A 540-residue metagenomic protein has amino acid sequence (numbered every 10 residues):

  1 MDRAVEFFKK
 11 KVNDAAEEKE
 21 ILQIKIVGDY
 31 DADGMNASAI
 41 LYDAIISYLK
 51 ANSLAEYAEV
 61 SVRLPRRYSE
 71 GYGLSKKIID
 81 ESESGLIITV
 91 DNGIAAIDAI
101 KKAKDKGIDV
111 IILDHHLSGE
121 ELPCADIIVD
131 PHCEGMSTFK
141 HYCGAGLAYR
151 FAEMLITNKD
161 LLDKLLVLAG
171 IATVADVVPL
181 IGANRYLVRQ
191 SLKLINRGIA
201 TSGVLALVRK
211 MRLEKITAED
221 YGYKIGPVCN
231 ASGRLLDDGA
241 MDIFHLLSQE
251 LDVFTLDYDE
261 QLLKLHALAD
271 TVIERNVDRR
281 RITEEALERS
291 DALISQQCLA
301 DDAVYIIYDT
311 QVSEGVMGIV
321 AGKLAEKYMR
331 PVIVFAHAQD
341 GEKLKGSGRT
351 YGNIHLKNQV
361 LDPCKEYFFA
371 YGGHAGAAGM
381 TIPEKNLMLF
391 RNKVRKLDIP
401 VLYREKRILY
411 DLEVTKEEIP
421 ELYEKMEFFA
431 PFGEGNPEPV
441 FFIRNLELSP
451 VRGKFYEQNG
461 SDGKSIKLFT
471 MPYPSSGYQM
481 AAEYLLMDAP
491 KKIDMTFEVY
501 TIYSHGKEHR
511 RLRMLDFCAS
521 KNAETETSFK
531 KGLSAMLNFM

Functional and structural regions predicted by a protein language model:
M1-L86, K106, C124, I156-M388 (+1 more regions): Hydrophobic helix-and-loop "lid/oligomerization" segment in the mid-to-C-terminal part of catalytic domains
E20, G182, Y186, Q261-Y308 (+2 more regions): Mid-to-C-terminal polyanion-binding domains and interfaces
Y30, G34, N92, S137-H141 (+2 more regions): Alpha-helix N-cap/helix-initiation motif
R66-Y68, H116, H132-E134, A338 (+1 more regions): Short, solvent-exposed coil/turn elements at secondary-structure transition points
Y68-E70, E134-S137, K416-E417: A short acidic, often aromatic-flanked loop/helix-cap motif at beta-alpha or helix-coil junctions that lines enzyme
K77-D80, I87-K104, I108-V178, L187: Conserved phosphate-handling catalytic cores of large alpha/beta enzymes
V90, V320, A325-E326, F442-E447 (+1 more regions): Short, solvent-exposed secondary-structure boundary motifs
